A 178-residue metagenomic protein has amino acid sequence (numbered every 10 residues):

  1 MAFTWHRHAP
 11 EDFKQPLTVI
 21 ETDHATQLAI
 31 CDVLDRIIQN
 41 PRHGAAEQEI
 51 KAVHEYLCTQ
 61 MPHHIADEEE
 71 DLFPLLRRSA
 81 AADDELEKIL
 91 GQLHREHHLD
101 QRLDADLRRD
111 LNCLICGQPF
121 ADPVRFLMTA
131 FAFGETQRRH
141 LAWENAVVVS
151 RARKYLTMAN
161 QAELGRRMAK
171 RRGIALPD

Functional and structural regions predicted by a protein language model:
M1-D178: Small-residue-biased structural context
